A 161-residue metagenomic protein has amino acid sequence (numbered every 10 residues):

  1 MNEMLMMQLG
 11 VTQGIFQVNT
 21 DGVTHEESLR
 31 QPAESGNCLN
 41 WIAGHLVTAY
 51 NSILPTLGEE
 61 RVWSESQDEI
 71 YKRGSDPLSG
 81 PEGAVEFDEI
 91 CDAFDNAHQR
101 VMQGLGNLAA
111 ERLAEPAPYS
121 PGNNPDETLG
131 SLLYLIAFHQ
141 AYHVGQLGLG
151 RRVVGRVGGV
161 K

Functional and structural regions predicted by a protein language model:
N2, M6-T20, E27-D76, P118-K161: Short, contiguous alpha-helical
G22-T24, A109: Short secondary-structure junctions
S75-E115, S131-Y134: Acidic/histidine-rich alpha-helical segments that form the ligand environment of transition-metal centers
